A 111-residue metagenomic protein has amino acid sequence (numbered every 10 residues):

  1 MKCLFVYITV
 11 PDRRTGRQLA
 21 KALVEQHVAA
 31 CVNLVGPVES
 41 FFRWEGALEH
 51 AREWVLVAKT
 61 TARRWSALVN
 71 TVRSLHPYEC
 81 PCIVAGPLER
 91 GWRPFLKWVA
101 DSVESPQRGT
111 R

Functional and structural regions predicted by a protein language model:
M1-R111: Positively charged, small/polar-rich N-terminal and surface patches that mediate targeting and assembly and bind
